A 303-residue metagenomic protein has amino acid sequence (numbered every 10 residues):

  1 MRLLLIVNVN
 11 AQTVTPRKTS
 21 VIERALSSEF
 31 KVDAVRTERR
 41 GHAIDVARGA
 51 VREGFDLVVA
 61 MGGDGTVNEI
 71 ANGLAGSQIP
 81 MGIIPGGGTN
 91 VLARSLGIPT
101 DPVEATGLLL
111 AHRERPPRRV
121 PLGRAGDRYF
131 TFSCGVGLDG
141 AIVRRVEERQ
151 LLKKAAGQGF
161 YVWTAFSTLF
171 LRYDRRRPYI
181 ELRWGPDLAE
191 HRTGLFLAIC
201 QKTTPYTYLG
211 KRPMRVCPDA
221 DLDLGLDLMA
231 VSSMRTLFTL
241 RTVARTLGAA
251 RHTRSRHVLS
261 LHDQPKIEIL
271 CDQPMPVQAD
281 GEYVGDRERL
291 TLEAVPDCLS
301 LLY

Functional and structural regions predicted by a protein language model:
M1-V58, N68: ATP/NTP phosphate-donor binding region
I6, G76-P80, G86-L197: Catalytic core of DAGKc-family lipid kinases
P16, P186-D187, R215-D223, A230-Y303: ATP/nucleoside-binding phosphotransfer catalytic cores, i.e., glycine-rich phosphate-binding loops
A60-D64: N-terminal glycine-rich "phosphate-gripper" loop used for MgATP/nucleotide binding and carboxylate activation
T66-I79: Short Gly/Thr/Asp-enriched flexible loops that form oxyanion-binding sites at enzyme active sites
G135, D139, I199-R215, Y283: Glycine-rich phosphate/pyrophosphate-binding beta-alpha loops
D139-I142, R192, P205-G210, T236-L240: Short acidic/glycine-rich loop or secondary-structure boundary segments that cap or lie
Q150-F160, T203-R235: Gly/Ser/Thr-rich active-site loops/lids in small-molecule metabolic enzymes that frequently grip phosphoryl groups
